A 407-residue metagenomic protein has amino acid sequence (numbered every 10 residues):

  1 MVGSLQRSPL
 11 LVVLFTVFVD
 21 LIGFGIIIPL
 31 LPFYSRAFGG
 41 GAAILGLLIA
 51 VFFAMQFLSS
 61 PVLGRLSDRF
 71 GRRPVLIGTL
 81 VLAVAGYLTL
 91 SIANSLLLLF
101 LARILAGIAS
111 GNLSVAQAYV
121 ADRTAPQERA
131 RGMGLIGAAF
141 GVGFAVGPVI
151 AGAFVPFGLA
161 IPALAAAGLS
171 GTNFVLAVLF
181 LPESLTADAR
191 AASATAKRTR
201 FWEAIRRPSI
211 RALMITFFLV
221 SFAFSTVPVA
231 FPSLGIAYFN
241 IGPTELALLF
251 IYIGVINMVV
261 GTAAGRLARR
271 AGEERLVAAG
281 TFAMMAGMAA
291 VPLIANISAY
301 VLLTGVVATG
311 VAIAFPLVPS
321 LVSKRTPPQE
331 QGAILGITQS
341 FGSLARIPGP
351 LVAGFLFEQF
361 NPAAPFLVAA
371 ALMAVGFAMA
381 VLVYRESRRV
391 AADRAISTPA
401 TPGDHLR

Functional and structural regions predicted by a protein language model:
V2-R7, P182-I215, P399-R407: Juxtamembrane intracellular "pre-TM" segments in multi-pass secondary transporters
P29-A42, V229-E245: Short amphipathic helix-loop junctions that connect adjacent transmembrane helices in Major Facilitator Superfamily/SLC
G39, G71, I92-L97, I294-A295: Helix-breaking motifs and short loop linkers at transmembrane-helix boundaries and internal kinks in secondary membrane
F57-N94: Conserved MFS/SLC helix-loop-helix module at the cytosolic interface between two early adjacent transmembrane helices
S60-F70, V260-E273, F357: Helix-to-loop junctions at the C-terminal end of transmembrane segments in multipass secondary transporters
A102-G141: Cytoplasmic helix-loop-helix junction between adjacent transmembrane helices in 12-TM secondary transporters
I136-L179: Helix-loop-helix hairpin linking two adjacent transmembrane segments in secondary transporters
E274-V318: C-terminal transmembrane helical hairpin of 12-TM major facilitator-type secondary transporters
